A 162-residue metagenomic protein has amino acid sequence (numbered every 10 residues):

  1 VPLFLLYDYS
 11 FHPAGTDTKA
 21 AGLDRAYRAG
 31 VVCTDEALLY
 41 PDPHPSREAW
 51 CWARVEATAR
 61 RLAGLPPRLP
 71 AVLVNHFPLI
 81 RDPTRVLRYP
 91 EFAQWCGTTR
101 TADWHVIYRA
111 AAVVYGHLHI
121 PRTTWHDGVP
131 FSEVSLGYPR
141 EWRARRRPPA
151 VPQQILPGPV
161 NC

Functional and structural regions predicted by a protein language model:
V1-V72, L79-R88: Active-site-proximal loop/helix segment associated with metal-binding centers of metalloenzymes
L3-F4, V74-N75, A93, G97 (+2 more regions): Long, contiguous hydrophobic alpha-helical segments, chiefly transmembrane helices and signal peptides
L3-L5, F77, G116-H119, L136-Y138: Active-site metal-binding loops of divalent metal-dependent hydrolases
P43-T58, Y115-S135: A broadly tuned preference for mixed-charge, low-complexity surface segments
V72-I80, A111-P121: Histidine-centered catalytic micro-motifs
R85-V86, E91-Q94, T98-R109, H119-C162: Binuclear metal-dependent phosphoesterase catalytic core
